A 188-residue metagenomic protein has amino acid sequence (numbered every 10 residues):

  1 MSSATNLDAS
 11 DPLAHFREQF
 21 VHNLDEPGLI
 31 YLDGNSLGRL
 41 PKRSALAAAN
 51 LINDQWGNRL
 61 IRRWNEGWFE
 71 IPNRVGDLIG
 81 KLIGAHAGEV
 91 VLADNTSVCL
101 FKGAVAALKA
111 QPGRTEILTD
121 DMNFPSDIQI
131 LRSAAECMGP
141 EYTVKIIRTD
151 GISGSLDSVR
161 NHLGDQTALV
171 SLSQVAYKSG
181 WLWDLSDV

Functional and structural regions predicted by a protein language model:
M1-V188: Pyridoxal 5′-phosphate
